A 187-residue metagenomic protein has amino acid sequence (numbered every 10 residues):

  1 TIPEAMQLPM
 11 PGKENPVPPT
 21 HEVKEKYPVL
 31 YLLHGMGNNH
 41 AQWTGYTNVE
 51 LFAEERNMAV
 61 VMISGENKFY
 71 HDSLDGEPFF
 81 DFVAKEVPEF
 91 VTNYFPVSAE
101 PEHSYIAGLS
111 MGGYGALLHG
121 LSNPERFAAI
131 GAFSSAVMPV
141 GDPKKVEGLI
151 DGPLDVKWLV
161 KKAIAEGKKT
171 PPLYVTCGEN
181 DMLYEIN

Functional and structural regions predicted by a protein language model:
T1-N187: Non-catalytic cap/lid and distal C-terminal segments of serine-dependent acyl enzymes
